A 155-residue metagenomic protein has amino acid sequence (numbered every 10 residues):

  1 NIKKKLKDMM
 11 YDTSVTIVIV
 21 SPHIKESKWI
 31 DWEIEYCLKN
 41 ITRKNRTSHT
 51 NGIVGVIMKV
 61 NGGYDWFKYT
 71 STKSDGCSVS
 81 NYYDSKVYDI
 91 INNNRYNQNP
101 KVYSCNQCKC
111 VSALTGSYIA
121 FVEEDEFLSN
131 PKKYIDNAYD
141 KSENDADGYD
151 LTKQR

Functional and structural regions predicted by a protein language model:
N1-L6, E26: Conserved BB-loop
D12-V18: Inter-motif core of Ras-like GTPase G domains
V18-S21, G55-I57: Conserved beta-strand segments of the P-loop GTPase G domain that flank and frequently precede/overlap
H23-N40: Conserved TIR/SEFIR loop-to-helix hotspot centered on a Trp-containing motif with a nearby acidic residue
K39-T50: Arginine/glycine-rich "motif VI" loop of SF2 helicases in the C-terminal RecA-like domain
H49-Y69: Short beta-alpha junction loops
G62-R155: C-terminal interaction surface of TIR/SEFIR-family domains
